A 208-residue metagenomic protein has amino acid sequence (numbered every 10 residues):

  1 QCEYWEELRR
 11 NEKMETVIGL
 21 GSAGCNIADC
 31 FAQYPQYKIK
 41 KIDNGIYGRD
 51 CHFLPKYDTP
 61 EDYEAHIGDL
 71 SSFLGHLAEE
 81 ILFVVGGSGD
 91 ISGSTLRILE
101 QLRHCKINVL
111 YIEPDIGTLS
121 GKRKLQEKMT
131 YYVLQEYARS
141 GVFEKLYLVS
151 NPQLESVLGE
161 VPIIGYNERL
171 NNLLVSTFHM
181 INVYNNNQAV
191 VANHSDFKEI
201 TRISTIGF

Functional and structural regions predicted by a protein language model:
Y4-F208: Tubulin/FtsZ superfamily GTPase core signature
